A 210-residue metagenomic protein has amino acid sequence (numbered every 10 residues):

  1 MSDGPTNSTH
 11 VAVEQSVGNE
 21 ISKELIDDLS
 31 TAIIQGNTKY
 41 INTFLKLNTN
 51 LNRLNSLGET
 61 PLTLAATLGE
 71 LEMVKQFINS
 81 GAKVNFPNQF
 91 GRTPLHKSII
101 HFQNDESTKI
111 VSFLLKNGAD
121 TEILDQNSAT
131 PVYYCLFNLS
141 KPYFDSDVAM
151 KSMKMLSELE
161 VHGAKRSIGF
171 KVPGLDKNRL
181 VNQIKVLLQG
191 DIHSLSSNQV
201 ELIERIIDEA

Functional and structural regions predicted by a protein language model:
S2-L47, S56-L57, S157, I168-A210: Intrinsically disordered, low-complexity regulatory segments in ankyrin-centric signaling systems
T31-G36, L64-E70, K97-E106, Y134-V148: Ankyrin repeat A-helix N-terminal signature
Y40, E72-M73, E106, I110 (+2 more regions): Conserved ankyrin/ankyrin-like repeat signature
N42-N50, K75-K83, S112-D120, S157-K165: Ankyrin repeat domain, specifically the short helix-to-loop turn at the C-terminus of the second helix of each repeat
L51-L54, V84-P87, T121-L124, I168: Ankyrin repeat boundary signal
N88-R92, H96-I100: Alpha-helical adaptor scaffolds
E106-K116, S146-L159: Glycine-rich, flexible loop segments associated with nucleotide phosphate handling
